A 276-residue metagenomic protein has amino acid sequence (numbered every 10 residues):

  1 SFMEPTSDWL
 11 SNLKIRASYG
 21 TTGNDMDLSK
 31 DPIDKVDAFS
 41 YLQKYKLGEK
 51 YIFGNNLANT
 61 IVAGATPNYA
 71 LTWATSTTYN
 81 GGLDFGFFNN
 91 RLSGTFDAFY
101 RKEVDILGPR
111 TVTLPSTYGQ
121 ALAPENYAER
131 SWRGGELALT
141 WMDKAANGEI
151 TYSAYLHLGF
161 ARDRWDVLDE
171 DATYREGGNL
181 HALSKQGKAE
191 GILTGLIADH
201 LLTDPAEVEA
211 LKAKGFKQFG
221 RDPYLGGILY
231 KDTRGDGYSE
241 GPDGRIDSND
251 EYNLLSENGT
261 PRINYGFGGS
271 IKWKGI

Functional and structural regions predicted by a protein language model:
S1-E190: Extracellular/periplasmic, surface-exposed regions of secreted and cell-surface proteins
G54-F87, R91-S93, S184-G275: Outer-membrane beta-barrel transmembrane strand signature
